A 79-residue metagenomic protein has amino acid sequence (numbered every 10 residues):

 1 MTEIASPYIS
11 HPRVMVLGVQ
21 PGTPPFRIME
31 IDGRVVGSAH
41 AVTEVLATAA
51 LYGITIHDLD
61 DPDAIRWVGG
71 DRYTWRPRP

Functional and structural regions predicted by a protein language model:
M1-L17: Charged, low-complexity intrinsically disordered regulatory segments in eukaryotic signaling
T2-E3, I31, A50: Generic detector of short, locally flexible boundary/turn motifs and exposed helical patches
P7-I9, G22, D60: A generic structural signal for short, non-catalytic loop/turn and secondary-structure boundary residues
P12-D32: Short aromatic-glycine-(Arg/Gly/Cys) micro-motifs in beta-strand/loop hairpins
I31-H40: A short, exposed loop/beta-hairpin motif centered on an aromatic-Gly-Thr core
A49-P79: Mixed-charge, Lys/Arg-enriched low-complexity segments
